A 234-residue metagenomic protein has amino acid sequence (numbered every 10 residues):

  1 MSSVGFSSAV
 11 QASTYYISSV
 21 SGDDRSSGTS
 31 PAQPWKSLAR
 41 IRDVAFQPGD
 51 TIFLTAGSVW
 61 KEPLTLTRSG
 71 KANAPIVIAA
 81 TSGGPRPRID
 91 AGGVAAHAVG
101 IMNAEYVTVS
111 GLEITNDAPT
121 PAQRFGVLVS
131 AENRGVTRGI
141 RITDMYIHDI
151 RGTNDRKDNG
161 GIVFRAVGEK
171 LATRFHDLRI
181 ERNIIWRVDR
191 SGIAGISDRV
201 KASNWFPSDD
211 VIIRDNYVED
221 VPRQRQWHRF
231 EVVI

Functional and structural regions predicted by a protein language model:
M1-G5: Bacterial N-terminal signal peptides
S7-A12: Boundary at the C-terminal end of the N-terminal hydrophobic targeting segment
S19-T55, V59-K61, T65, A98: Acidic Gly/Asp/Thr-rich repetitive segments characteristic of extracellular carbohydrate-active and adhesion proteins
T51-A56, S69-A122, D149-D155: Right-handed parallel beta-helix/beta-spiral solenoid domain characteristic of secreted/periplasmic
F53, T65, V77-A79, R88-D90 (+8 more regions): Extracellular beta-strand solenoid repeats
E62-T65, A91-A98, A118-G126, I147 (+6 more regions): Short glycine/acidic-rich loop motifs that flank beta-strands on beta-rich extracellular proteins
P75, A79-G84, E105-N116, V136-R151 (+3 more regions): Right-handed parallel beta-helix
